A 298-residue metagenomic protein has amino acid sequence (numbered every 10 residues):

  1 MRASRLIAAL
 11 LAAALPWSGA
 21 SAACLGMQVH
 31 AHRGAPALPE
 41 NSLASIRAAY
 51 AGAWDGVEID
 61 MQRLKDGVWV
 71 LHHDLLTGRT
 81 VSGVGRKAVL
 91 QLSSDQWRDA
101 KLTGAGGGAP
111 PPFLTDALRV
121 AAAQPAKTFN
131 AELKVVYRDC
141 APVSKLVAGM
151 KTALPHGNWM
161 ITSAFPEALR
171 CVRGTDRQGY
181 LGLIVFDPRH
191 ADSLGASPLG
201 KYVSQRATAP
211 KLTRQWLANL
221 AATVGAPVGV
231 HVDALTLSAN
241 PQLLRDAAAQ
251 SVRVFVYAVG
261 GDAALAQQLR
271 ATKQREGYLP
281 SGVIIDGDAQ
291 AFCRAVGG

Functional and structural regions predicted by a protein language model:
M1-A8: Bacterial N-terminal signal peptides that target proteins for export
R5, G19-A22: Compositionally biased regions
A8-L11, L38-P39: A periodicity- and composition-biased signal for non-globular, repetitive helical segments
L11-G19: Hydrophobic core
S21-G298: Phosphate-group recognition and catalysis centered on beta-loop-alpha active-site segments
